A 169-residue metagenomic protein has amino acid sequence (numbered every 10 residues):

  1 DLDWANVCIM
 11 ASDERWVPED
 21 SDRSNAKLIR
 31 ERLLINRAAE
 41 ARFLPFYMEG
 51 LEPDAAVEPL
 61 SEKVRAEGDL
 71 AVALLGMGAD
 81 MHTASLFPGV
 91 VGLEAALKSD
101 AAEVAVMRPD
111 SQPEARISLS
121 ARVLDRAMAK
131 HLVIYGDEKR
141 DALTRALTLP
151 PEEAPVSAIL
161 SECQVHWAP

Functional and structural regions predicted by a protein language model:
D1-L2: Glycine-rich loop at the start of a catalytic domain that most often binds anionic cofactors/ligands
N6-V7, L70: Local beta-strand N-terminus motif with an aromatic residue
I9-A11, P45-F46: Extended hydrophobic secondary-structure segments that form protein cores and membrane-embedded regions
M10-P18: Anion-binding alpha/beta catalytic cores of soluble intermediary-metabolism enzymes, centered on
V17-P169: Conserved phosphate- and dinucleotide-binding cores of soluble alpha/beta proteins, encompassing both enzyme active
